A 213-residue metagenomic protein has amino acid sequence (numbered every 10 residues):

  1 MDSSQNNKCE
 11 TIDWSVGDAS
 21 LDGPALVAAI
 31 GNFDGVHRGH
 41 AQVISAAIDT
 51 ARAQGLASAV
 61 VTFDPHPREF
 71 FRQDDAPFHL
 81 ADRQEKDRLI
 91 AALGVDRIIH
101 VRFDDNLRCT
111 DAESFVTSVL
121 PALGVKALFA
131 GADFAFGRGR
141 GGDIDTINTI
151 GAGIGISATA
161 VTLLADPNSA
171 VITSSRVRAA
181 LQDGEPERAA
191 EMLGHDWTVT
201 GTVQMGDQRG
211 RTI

Functional and structural regions predicted by a protein language model:
M1-V27: Positively charged, low-complexity intrinsically disordered leader regions
G17-L21, D105-R108, A165-A170: A short acidic, often aromatic-flanked loop/helix-cap motif at beta-alpha or helix-coil junctions that lines enzyme
A19-D82: N-terminal catalytic cores of NTP/NDP-binding nucleotidyl/phosphoryl-transfer enzymes
Q54-L56, V95, I156, H195: Short glycine/serine/threonine/alanine-rich loop segments
V60, H100, A160-V161: A structural preference for short, hydrophobic beta-strand core positions in alpha/beta folds
E69-I154: N-terminal Rossmann-like or analogous alpha/beta NTP/dinucleotide-binding catalytic cores that position adenine
T117-I213: Active-site cores that bind ATP or allylic diphosphates and position pyrophosphate for catalysis
